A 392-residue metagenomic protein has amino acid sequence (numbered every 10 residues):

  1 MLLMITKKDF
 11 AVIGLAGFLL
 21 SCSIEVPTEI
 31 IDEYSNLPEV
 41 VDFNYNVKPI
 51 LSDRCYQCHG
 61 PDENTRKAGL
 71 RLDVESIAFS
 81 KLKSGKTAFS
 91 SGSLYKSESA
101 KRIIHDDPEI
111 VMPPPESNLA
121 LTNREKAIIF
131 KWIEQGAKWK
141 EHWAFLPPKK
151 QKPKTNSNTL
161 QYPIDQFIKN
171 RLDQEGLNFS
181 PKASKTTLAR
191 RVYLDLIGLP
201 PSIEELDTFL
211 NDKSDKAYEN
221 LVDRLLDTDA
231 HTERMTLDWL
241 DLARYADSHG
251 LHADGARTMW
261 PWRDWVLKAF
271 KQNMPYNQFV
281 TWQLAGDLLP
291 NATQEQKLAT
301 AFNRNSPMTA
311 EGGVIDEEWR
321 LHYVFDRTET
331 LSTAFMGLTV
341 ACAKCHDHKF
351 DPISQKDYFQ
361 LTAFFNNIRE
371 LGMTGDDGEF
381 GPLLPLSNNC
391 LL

Functional and structural regions predicted by a protein language model:
L2-V12: Bacterial N-terminal signal peptides that target proteins for export
L20-S21: C-terminal motif of bacterial Sec signal peptides marking the signal peptidase cleavage site
I31, P38, L72, D107-I110 (+2 more regions): Short, structured secondary-structure elements that scaffold catalytic or ligand/cofactor-binding regions
I31-P49: Post-signal peptide N-terminal segment of mature Sec-exported envelope proteins
N46, L51-Q57, D62, V192 (+2 more regions): Short pre-active-site segment immediately N-terminal to redox-active cysteine/selenocysteine motifs in thiol-based
R54, R66-A68, G85, Y95 (+3 more regions): Residues that flank catalytic or metal-binding motifs in active/ligand-binding sites
Q57-F79, L121: N-terminal, post-signal-peptide region of Sec/Tat-exported proteins
